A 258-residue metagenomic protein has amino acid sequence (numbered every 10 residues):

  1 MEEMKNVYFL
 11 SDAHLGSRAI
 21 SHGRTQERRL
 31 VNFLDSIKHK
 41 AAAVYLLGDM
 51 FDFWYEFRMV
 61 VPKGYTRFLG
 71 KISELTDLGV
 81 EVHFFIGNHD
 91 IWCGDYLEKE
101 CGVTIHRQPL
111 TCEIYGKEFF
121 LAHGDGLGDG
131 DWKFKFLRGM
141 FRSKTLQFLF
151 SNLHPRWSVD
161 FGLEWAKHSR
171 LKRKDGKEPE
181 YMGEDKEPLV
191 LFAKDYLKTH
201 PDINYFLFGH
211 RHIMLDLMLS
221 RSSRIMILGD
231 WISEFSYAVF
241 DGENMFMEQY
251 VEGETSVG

Functional and structural regions predicted by a protein language model:
E2-N6, L10, L15-I114: Core catalytic region of metal-dependent phosphoesterases/phosphodiesterases, especially metallo-beta-lactamase-like
K5, K117, S223: Nucleotide donor/acceptor-binding cores
N6, H14, V251-G258: A structural signal for the main folded, soluble domain(s) of proteins
H14-L15, F51-D52, D90, G126-L127 (+2 more regions): Short, solvent-exposed loop/turn segments at secondary-structure junctions
D52-L75, K172-I203: N-terminal short leaders/motifs
G102-R107, F120, D125, D131-L137 (+2 more regions): Conserved beta-sheet core of the metallophosphoesterase superfamily
T111-I114, S233, G253-T255: A short acidic, often aromatic-flanked loop/helix-cap motif at beta-alpha or helix-coil junctions that lines enzyme
G124-P188: Active-site-proximal loop/helix segment associated with metal-binding centers of metalloenzymes
